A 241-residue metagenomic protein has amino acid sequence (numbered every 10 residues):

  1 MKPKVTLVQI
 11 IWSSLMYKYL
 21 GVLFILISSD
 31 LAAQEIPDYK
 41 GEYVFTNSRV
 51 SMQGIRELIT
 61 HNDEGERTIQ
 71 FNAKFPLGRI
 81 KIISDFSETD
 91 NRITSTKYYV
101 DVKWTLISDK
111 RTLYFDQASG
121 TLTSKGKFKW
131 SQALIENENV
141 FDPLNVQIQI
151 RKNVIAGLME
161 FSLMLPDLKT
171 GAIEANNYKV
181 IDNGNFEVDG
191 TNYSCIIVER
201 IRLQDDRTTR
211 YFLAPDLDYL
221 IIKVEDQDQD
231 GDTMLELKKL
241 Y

Functional and structural regions predicted by a protein language model:
V5-V8: Acidic, Ala/Val/Gly-enriched low-complexity intrinsically disordered segments
M16-V22: Sec-dependent signal peptide recognition, specifically the positively charged N-region followed immediately by
S28-S29: N-terminal signal peptide c-region/cleavage motif recognized by signal peptidases
Q34-Q117, G157-Y241: Acidic, serine/threonine-rich low-complexity disordered tracts
S108-N153: Hydrophobic, well-structured mid-protein blocks that either form specific transmembrane helices
